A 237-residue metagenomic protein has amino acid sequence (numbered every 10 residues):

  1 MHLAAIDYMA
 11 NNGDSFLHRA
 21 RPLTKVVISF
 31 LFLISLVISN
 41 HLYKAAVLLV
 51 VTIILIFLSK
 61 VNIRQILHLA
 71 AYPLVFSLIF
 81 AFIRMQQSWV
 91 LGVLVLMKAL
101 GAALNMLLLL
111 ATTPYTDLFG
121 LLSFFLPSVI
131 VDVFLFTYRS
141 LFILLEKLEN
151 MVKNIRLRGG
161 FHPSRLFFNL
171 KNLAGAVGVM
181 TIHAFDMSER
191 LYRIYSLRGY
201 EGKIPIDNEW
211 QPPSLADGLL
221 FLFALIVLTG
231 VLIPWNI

Functional and structural regions predicted by a protein language model:
M1-L42, V50-V51, K153-I237: Transmembrane alpha-helix interface motif
H18-P22, L42, N62-A70, S88 (+3 more regions): Hydrophobic, aromatic-rich alpha-helical transmembrane segments and their membrane-interface anchor motifs
L33, L49-I56, P73-L74: Hydrophobic transmembrane alpha-helices of multi-pass, membrane-embedded glycosylation machinery
I38-S39, I56-V61, T112-T113, L232-W235: Structural signal for the C-terminal ends of transmembrane alpha-helices and the immediately following loop
A45-I54, V95-K98: Hydrophobic core segments of alpha-helical transmembrane domains in multi-pass membrane proteins
L69-F167: Juxtamembrane/interface alpha-helical elements of multi-pass membrane proteins
